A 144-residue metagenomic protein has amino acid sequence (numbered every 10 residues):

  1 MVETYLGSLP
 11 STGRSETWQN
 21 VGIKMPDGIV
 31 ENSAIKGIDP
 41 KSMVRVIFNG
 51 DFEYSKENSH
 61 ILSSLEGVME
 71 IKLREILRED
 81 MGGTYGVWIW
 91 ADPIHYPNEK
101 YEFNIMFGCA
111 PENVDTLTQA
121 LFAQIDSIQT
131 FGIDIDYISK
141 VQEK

Functional and structural regions predicted by a protein language model:
M1, K41-S55, R78-K144: M16 family metallopeptidases and their MPP-like homologs
M1-S42, F48-F52: An aromatic/glycine/proline-enriched structural segment found at the starts of mature extracellular/organellar domains
V2, L6-G13, K72, I125-G132: A generic secondary-structure signal for well-formed alpha-helical elements
V21, S64-I71, P111-E112, T118: Generic hydrophobic, helix-prone segments enriched in Leu/Val/Ile
V46, K56-K72: Active/ligand-binding-proximal structured segments within catalytic/core domains that scaffold catalytic residues
E75: Active-site phosphate/pyrophosphate- and oxyanion-stabilizing loops and adjacent acidic/basic residues in soluble
